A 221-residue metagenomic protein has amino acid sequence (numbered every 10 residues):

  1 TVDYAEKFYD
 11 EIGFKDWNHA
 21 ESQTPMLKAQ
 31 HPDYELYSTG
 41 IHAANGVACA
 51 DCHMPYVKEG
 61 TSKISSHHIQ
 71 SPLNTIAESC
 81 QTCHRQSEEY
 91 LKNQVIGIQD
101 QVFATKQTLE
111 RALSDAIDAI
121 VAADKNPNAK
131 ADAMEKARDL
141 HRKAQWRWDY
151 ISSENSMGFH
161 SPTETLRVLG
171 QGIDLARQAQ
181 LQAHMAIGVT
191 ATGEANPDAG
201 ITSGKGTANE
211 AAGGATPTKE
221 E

Functional and structural regions predicted by a protein language model:
T1-D51, P55-G188, T192-D198, G204 (+2 more regions): Primarily the internal scaffold of c-type cytochrome electron-transfer domains, especially repeated/multiheme c-type
